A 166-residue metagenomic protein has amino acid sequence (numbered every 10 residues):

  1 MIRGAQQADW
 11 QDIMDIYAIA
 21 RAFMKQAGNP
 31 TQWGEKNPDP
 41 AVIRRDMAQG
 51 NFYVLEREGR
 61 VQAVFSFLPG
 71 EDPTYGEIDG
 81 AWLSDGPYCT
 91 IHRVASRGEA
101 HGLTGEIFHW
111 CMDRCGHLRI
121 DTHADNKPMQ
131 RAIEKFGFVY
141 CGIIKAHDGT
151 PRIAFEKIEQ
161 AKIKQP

Functional and structural regions predicted by a protein language model:
M1-D15: A short beta-loop-alpha structural element at the N-terminal edge of CoA-dependent acyl/N-acetyltransferase catalytic
R21-A41: Conserved GNAT-fold acetyl-CoA-binding loop/helix
A41-V54, E71-D72: A short helix-loop-beta-strand connector motif used in the catalytic cores of GNAT acetyltransferases and, in some
V54, R60-G70: Conserved beta-strand in the GNAT
S66-E99: Conserved acyl-donor/pantetheine-binding loop and adjacent beta-alpha core of acyl/acetyltransferases and related
S96-D113, Q130-K135: Conserved acetyl-CoA-binding loop-helix of GNAT-fold acetyltransferases
R114-D125: Conserved GNAT acetyl-CoA-binding A-motif
D121, V139-I153: Conserved catalytic-core motifs of GNAT/GCN5-like acyltransferases
